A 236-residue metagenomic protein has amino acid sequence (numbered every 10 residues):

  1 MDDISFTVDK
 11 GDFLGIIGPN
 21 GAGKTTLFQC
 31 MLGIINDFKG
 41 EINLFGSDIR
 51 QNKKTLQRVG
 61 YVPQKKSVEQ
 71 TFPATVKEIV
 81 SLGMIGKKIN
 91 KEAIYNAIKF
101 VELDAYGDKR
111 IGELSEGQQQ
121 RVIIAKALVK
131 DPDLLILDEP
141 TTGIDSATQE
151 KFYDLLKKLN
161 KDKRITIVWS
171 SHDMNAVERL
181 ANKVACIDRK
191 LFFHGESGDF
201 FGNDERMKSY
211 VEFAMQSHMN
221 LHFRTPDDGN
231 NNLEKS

Functional and structural regions predicted by a protein language model:
L32: Helix-to-loop junction immediately C-terminal to a conserved catalytic motif
G40-T55: Conserved ABC transporter NBD signature motif
K91-Y106: Conserved ABC ATPase "signature" region
R110-L114, Q118: Conserved ABC ATPase signature
L135-D138: Catalytic Walker B motif of ABC-type/P-loop ATPase nucleotide-binding domains
V184-E196: H-loop (His-switch) and adjacent beta-strand-loop-beta switch element of ABC-type ATPase nucleotide-binding domains
G198, G202-D204, K208-S236: ABC ATPase nucleotide-binding domains
